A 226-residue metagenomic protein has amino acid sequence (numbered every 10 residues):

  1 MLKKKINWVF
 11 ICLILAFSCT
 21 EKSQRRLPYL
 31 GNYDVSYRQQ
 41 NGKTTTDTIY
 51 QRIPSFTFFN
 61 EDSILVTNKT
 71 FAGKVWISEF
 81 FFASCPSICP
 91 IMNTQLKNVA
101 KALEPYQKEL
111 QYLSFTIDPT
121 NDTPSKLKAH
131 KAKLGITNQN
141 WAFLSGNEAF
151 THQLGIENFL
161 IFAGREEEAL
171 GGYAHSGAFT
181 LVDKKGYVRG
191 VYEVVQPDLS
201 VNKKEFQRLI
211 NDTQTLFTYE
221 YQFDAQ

Functional and structural regions predicted by a protein language model:
M1-S55, Y219, A225-Q226: N-terminal targeting signals for export/organelle localization
T48, D62-S63, T213: Coil residues (strongly favoring Ser/Thr
I53-P54, W76, S176-A178: Short loop/turn microsegments at loop-to-beta-strand junctions
V66-L96, Y112-F115: Short active-site neighborhood of thiol/selenol oxidoreductases, capturing the structured segment around
N93-L154: Structural microenvironment flanking redox-active thiols in thiol-disulfide oxidoreductases
Q139-W141, H152, F159-G164, A174-T180: Structural micro-motif
E167-Q226: Thiol-/selenol-based redox modules, centered on thioredoxin-like and closely related oxidoreductase domains
